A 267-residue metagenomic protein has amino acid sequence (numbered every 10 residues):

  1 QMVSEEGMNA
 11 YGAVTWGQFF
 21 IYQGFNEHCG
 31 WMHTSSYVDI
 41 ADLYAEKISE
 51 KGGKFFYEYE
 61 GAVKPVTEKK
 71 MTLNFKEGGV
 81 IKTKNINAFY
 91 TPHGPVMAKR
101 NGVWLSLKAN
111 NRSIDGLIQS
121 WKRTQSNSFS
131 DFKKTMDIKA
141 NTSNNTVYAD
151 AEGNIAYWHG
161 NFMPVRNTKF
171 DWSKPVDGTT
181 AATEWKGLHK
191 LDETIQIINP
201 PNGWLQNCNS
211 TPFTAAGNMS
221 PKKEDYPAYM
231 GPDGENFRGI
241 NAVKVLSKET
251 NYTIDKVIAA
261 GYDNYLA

Functional and structural regions predicted by a protein language model:
Q1-A267: Mature extracytoplasmic enzyme cores
